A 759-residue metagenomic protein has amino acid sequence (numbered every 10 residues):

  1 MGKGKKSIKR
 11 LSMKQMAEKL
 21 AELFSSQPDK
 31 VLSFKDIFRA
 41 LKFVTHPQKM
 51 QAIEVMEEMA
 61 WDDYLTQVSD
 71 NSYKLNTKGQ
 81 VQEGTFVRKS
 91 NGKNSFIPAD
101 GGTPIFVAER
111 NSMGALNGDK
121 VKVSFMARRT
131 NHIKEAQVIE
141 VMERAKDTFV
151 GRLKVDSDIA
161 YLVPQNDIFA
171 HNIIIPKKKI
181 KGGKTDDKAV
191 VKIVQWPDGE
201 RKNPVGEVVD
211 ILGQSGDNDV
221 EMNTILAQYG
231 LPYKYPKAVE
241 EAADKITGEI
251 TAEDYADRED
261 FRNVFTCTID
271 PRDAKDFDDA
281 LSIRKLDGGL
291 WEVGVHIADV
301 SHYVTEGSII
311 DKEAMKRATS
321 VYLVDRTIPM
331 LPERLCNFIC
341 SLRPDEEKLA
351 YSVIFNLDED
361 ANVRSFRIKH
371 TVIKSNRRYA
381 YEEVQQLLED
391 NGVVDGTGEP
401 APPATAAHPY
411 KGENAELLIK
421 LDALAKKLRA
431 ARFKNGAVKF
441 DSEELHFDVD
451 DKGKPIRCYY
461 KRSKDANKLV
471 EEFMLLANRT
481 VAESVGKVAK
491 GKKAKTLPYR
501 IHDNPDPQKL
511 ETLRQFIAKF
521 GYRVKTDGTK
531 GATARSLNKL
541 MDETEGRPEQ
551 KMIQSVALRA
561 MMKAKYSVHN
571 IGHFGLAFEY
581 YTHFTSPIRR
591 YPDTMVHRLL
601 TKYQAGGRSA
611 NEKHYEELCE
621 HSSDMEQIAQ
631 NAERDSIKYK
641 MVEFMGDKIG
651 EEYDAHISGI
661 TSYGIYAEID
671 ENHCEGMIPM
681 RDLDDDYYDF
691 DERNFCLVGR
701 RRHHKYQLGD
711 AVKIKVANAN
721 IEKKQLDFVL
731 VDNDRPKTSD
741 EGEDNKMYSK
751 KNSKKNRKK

Functional and structural regions predicted by a protein language model:
M1-K14, Y687-C696, V731-K759: Acidic, low-complexity intrinsically disordered tails
G2-G294, S301-E347, R378, Q385-Q386 (+3 more regions): Charge-lined substrate channels and their catalytic hotspots, especially those that engage the 3′ end of RNA
R39, V190, Q195-P197, Q214 (+9 more regions): Electropositive polyanion-binding surfaces
S69, T77, V449-D451, I501-D503 (+1 more regions): A general secondary-structure junction signal
Q82, T103-I105, K134, F149 (+8 more regions): Short beta-strand segments
T103-A108, F169-I175, H673-F690, T738: A short macromolecule-binding patch
H703-L708: Divalent-cation-assisted or electrostatically stabilized phosphate/pyrophosphate-binding catalytic cores
